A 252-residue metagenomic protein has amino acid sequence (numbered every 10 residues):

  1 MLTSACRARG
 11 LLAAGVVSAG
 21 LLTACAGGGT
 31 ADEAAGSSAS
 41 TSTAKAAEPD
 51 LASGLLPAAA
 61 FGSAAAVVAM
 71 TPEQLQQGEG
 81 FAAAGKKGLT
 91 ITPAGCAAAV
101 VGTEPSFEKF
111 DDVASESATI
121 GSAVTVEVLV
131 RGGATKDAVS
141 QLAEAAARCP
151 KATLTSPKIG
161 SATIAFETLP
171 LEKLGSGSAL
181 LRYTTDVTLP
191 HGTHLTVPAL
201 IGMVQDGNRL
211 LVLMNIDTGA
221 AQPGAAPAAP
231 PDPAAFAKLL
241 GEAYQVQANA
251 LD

Functional and structural regions predicted by a protein language model:
M1-G15: Bacterial N-terminal signal peptides that target proteins for export
L21-A24: C-terminal motif of bacterial Sec signal peptides marking the signal peptidase cleavage site
A26-G29: Bacterial signal peptide processing site
D32-A114, A234-D252: Extracytoplasmic low-complexity, Pro/Thr/Ser/Ala/Gly-rich segments that lie immediately after a secretion/anchoring
A65-M203: A small/polar (G/S/T-enriched), proline-flanked helix-loop surface module common in exported/cell-envelope proteins
T125-V128, N208-D217: Short, well-ordered beta-strand elements
Y183, I201-G202, A229-Y244: Extracytoplasmic, non-cytosolic globular domains
M214-K238: A short acidic/glycine-rich loop-to-helix N-cap element
